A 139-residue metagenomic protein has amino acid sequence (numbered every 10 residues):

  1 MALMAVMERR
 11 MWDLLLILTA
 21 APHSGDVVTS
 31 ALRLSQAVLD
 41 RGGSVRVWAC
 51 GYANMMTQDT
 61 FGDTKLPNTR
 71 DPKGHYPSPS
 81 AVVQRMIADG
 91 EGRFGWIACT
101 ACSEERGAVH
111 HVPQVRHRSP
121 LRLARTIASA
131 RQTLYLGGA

Functional and structural regions predicted by a protein language model:
A2-P22: Intrinsically disordered or low-complexity boundary/linker segments at protein termini and domain junctions
L15-T29, G51, M55-T57: Short, glycine-rich nucleotide/cofactor-binding loops
V28-G42, V47: Histidine-anchored nucleotide/phosphate-binding helix
L39-D40, I87-G90, I127-A128: Anion (oxyanion) recognition and catalysis
V45-G51, W96-T100: Short internal beta-strands
D63-L66, Q114-R116: Short, hinge-like loop/turn segments at secondary-structure boundaries
K65-A98: A glycine-rich helix N-cap at a beta->alpha junction
G95-A139: N-terminal glycine-rich phosphate/adenylate-binding segment common to multiple enzyme folds
